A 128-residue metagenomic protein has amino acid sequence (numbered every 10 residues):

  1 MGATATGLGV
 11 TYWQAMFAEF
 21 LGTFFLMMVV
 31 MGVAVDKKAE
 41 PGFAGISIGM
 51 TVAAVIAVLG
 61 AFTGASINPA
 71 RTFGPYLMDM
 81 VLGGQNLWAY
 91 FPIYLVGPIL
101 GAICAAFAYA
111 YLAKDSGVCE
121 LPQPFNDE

Functional and structural regions predicted by a protein language model:
M1-E128: Membrane-interface helix-loop junctions and terminal tails of multi-pass membrane proteins
